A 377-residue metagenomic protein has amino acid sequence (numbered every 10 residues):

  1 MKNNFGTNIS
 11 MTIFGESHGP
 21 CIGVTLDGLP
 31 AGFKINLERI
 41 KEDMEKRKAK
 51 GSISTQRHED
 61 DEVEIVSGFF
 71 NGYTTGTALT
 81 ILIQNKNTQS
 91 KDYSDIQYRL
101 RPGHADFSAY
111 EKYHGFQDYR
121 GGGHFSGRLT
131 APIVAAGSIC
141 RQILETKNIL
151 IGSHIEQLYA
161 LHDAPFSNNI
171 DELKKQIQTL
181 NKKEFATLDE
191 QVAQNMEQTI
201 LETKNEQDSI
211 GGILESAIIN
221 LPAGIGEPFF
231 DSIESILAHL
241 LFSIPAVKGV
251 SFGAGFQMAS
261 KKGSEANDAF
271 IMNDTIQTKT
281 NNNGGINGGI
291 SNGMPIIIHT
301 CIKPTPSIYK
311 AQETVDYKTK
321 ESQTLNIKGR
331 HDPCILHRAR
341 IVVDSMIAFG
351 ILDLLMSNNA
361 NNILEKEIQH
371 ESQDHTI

Functional and structural regions predicted by a protein language model:
M1-I377: Generic N-terminal targeting/processing segments that precede catalytic cores or assembly contacts
